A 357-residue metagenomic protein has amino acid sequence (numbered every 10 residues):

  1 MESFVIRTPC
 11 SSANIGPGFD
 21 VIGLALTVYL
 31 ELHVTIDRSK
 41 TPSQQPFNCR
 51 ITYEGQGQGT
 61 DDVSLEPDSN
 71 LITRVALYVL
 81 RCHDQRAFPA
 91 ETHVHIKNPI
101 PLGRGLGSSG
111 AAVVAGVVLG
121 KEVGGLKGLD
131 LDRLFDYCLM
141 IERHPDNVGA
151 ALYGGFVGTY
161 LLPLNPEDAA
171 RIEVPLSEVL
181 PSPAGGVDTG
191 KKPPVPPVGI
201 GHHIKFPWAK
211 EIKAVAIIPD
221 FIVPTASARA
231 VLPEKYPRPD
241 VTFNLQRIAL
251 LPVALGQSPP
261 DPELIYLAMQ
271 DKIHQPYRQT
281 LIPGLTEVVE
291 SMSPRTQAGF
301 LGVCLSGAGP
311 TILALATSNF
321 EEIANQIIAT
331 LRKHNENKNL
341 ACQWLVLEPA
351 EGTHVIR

Functional and structural regions predicted by a protein language model:
M1-R104, V118, E122-L129, L164 (+3 more regions): ATP-binding N-lobe of GHMP and related small-molecule kinases
R7-P9, A151-Y153, Y160, A216-D220 (+1 more regions): Short beta-strand segments
N14, G23-L26, R86-F88, I141-E142 (+4 more regions): Solvent-exposed alpha-helices and their adjacent loops that cap or buttress functional pockets in soluble metabolic
V28, R38, G155, I218-V223 (+3 more regions): Glycine-rich beta-alpha junction loops
K40-N48, T225, P262, N319-Q326: Short, conserved charged micro-motifs
R86-I200: Gly/Ser-rich oxyanion-binding loop with an adjacent helix/lid that shapes the negatively charged ligand pocket
A216-T280: Active-site rim beta-loop-alpha module in soluble metabolic enzymes
A254-R357: Glycine-rich, charge-dense phosphate/pyrophosphate-binding loop(s) and the adjacent flexible "lid"/catalytic subdomain
